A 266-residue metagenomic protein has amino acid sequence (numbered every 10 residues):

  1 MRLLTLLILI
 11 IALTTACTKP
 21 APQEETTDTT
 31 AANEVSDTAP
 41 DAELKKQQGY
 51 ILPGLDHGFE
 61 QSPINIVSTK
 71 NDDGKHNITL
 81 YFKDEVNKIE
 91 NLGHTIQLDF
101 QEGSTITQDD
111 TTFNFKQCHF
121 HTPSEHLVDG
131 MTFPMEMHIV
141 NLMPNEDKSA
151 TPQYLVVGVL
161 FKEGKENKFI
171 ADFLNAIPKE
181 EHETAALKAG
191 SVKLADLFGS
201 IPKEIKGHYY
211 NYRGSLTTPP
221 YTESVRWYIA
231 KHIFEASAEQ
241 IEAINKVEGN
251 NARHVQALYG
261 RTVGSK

Functional and structural regions predicted by a protein language model:
M1-T5, G130: Positively charged n-region of N-terminal signal peptides that target proteins for export
L4-A12: Sec-dependent N-terminal signal peptides
T14-A16: C-terminal motif of bacterial Sec signal peptides marking the signal peptidase cleavage site
T18-K266: Alpha-carbonic anhydrase
